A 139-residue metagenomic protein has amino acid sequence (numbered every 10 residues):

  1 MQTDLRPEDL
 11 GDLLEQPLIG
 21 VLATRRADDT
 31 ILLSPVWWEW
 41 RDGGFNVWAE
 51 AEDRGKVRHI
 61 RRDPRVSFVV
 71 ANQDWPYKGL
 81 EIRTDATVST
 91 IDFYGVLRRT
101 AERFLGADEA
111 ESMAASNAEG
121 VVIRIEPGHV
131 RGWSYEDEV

Functional and structural regions predicted by a protein language model:
M1-L5, Y77-V139: Charged, gly/pro-rich active-site loop segments
M1-Q16: Extreme N-terminal tail/first-helix region
L10, D53-K56, F93-T100: Amphipathic alpha-helical interface surfaces
P17-A51, V66-V70, L80-I82: Short beta-strand segments
E50, N72-Q73, P127-G128: Short secondary-structure boundary segments
D53-G55, W75, V139: Short, surface-exposed beta-strand-loop junctions and turns on beta-sheet-rich folds
D63: Acidic-histidine catalytic/liganding microenvironments
